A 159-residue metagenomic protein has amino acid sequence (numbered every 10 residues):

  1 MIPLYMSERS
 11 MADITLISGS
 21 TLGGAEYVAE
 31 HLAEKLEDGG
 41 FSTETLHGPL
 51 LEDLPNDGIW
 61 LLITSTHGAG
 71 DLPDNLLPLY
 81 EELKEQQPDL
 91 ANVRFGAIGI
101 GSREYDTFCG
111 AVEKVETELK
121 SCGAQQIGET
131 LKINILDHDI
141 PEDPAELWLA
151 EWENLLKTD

Functional and structural regions predicted by a protein language model:
S7, A12-D13, S18, G23-E30 (+3 more regions): FMN-binding flavodoxin-like domain, especially the glycine-rich phosphate-binding loop
E37-E52: A short, well-structured beta->alpha microelement
